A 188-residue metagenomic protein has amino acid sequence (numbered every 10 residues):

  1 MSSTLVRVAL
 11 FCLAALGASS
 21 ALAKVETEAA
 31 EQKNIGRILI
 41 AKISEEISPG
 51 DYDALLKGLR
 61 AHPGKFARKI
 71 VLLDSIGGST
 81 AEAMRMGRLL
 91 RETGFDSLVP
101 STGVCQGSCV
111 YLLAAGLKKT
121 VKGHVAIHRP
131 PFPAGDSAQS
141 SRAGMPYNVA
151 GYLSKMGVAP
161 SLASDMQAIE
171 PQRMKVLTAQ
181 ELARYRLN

Functional and structural regions predicted by a protein language model:
M1-A9: Bacterial N-terminal signal peptides that target proteins for export
L22-A54: STAS-typified acidic loop motif
I40, S44, Y52-L59, A83-G87 (+7 more regions): Extracytoplasmic/secreted envelope proteins and their assembly/folding machinery, especially bacterial periplasmic
I40-I47, L72-G78, D96-T102, A134-S140 (+1 more regions): Second-shell loop/turn segments in exported
R68-K69, T93, H128-A143: Substrate-binding clefts and substrate-entry loops adjacent to catalytic sites of polymer-processing enzymes acting on
E82, R91-P133: Glycine-rich beta-to-alpha active-site loop
P133-N188: Charged, glycine-interspersed solvent-exposed loop segments at helix/strand-loop junctions that cap or gate access
